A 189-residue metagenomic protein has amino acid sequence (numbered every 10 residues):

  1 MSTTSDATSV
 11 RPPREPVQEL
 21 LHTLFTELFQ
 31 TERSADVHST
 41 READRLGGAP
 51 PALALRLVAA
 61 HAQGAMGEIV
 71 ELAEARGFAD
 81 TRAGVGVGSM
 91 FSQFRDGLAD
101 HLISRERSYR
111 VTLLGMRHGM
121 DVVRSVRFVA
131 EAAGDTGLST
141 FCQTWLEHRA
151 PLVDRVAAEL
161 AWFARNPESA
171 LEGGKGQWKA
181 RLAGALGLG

Functional and structural regions predicted by a protein language model:
S2-L28, A35, P51, H101 (+1 more regions): Disorder-to-helix initiation segments
S2-T8, E71-V111, E172-G184: Carboxylate-rich helix-loop segments that flank metal/cofactor sites and access channels in metalloenzymes
V17-L28, G47-E68, S108-T112, T136-R149: Alpha-helical scaffold segments that form or flank carboxylate-/histidine-based iron centers
L24-T40, M90-F141: Acidic/histidine-rich alpha-helical segments that form the ligand environment of transition-metal centers
D36, Q63-A73, F94-L98, M120-V123 (+2 more regions): A structural signal for well-ordered alpha-helices, especially hydrophobic packing surfaces of coiled-coils
S39-A43, G47: A positional/architectural concept
A49-G88, V156-E159: Conserved alpha-helical segments that form or flank metal/cofactor-binding pockets of metalloenzymes
T112-G189: Preference for long, well-ordered alpha-helical segments
